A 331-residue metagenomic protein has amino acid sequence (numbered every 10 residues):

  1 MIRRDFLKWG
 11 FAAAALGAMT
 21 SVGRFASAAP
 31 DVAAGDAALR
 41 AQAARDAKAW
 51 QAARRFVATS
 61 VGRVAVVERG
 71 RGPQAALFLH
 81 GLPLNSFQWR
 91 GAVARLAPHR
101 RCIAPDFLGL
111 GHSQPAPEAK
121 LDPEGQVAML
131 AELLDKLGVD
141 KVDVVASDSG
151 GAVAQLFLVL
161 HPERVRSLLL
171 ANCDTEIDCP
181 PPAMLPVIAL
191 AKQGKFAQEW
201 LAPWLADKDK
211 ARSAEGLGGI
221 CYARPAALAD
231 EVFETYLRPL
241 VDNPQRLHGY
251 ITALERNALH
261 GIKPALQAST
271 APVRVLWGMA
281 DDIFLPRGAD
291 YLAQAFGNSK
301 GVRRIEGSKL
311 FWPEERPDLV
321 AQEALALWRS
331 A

Functional and structural regions predicted by a protein language model:
M1-A14: N-terminal secretory signal peptides and thylakoid transit peptides that target proteins across membranes
G10, A92, F157, E323-L327: Hydrophobic residues on the short alpha-helix immediately C-terminal to a glycine-rich phosphate/catalytic loop
F25-A28: Boundary at the C-terminal end of the N-terminal hydrophobic targeting segment
D31-R54, V61-R69, I103, L110-V145 (+4 more regions): Flexible "cap/lid" subdomain of the alpha/beta-hydrolase fold that forms the substrate-access gate
E68-H112: Conserved HGGG/HGGXW glycine-rich cap/lid loop of the alpha/beta-hydrolase fold
F87-R90, P286, Q322: Alpha-helical elements of the RecA-like P-loop NTPase motor core of helicases
S308: Conserved short acidic donor-positioning loop in nucleotide-sugar-dependent glycosyltransferases
